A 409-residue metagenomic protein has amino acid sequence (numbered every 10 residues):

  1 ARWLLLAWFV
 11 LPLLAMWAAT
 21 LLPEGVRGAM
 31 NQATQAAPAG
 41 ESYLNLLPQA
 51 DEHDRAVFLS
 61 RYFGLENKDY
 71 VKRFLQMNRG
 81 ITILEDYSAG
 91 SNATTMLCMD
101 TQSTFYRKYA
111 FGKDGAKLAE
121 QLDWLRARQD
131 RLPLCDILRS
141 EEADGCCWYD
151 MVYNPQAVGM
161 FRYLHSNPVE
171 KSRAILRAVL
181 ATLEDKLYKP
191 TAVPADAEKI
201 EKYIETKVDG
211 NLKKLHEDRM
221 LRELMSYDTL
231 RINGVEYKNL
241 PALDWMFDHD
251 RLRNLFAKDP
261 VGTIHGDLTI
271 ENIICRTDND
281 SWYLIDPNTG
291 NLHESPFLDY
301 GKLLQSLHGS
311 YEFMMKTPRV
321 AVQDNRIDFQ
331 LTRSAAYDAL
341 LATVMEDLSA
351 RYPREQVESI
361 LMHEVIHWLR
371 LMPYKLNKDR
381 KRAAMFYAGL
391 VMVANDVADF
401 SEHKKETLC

Functional and structural regions predicted by a protein language model:
G28-P38, S334-C409: ATP/Mg2+ or Mg2+-diphosphate-binding catalytic cores that bind nucleotide phosphates or diphosphates via glycine-rich
Y43-E85: Juxta-kinase regulatory segment immediately upstream of eukaryotic protein kinase catalytic domains
S91-E120, R162: ATP-binding glycine-rich loop module of kinase domains
T95-C98, W245-F297: Active-site acidic catalytic loop and adjacent metal/ATP-binding pocket of ATP-dependent phosphoryl transfer enzymes
R128-R131, F161-D218, M246, R253-F256: Conserved kinase catalytic-core helix
Q129-E142: Conserved HxN/HPN-centered segment at the entrance to the catalytic loop of eukaryotic protein kinase-like domains
W148-S172, D185-K189, G290, M362-A383: A glycine-centered beta->alpha junction motif in the catalytic cores of kinase/phosphotransferase enzymes
T289-L348, V365-R380: Active-site activation/catalytic loop segments of kinase-like enzymes and analogous catalytic loops in related
